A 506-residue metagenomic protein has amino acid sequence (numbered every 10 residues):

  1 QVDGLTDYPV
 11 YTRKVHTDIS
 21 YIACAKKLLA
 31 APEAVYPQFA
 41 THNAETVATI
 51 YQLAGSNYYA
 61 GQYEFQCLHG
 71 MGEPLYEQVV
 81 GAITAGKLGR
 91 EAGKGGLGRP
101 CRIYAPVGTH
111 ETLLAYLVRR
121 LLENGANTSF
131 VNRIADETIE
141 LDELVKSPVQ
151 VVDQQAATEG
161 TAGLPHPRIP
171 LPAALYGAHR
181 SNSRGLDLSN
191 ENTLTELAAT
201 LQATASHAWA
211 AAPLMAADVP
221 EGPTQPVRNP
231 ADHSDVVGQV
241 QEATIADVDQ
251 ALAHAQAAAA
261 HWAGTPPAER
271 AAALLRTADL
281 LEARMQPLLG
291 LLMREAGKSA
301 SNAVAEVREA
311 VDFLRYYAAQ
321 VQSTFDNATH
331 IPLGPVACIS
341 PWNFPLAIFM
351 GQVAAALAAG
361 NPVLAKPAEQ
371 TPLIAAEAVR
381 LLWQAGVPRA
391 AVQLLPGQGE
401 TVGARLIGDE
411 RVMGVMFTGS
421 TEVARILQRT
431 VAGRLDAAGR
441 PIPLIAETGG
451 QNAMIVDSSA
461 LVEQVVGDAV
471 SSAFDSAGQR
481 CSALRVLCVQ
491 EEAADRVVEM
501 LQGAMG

Functional and structural regions predicted by a protein language model:
Q1-G89, G95-N182: Positively charged, amphipathic and often flexible ligand-engagement surfaces
A30-V35, L53-Y63, A82-G86, A263 (+6 more regions): Secondary-structure transition/capping motifs at alpha-helix termini and the adjoining loop/turn into the next element
K87-L88, K94-L97, G108, T112-A253 (+6 more regions): Terminal low-complexity tails and localization/encapsulation signals of metabolic enzymes
S234, A255, R270, L292 (+7 more regions): Residue-level signal for inorganic ion chemistry
Q286, G290-R308, G449-Q451, Q479-A483 (+1 more regions): Flexible, acidic loop-helix segments that line cofactor/substrate-binding pockets
S323-A390, M413, E463: Conserved small-residue-rich beta-alpha loop and adjacent elements that most often cradle the phosphate/pyrophosphate
D326, Q393-M416: A structured beta-alpha segment of the ubiquitous adenosine-cofactor-binding alpha/beta core
L381-V387, G408-D409, G414, T421-G506: ALDH superfamily catalytic-core signature
